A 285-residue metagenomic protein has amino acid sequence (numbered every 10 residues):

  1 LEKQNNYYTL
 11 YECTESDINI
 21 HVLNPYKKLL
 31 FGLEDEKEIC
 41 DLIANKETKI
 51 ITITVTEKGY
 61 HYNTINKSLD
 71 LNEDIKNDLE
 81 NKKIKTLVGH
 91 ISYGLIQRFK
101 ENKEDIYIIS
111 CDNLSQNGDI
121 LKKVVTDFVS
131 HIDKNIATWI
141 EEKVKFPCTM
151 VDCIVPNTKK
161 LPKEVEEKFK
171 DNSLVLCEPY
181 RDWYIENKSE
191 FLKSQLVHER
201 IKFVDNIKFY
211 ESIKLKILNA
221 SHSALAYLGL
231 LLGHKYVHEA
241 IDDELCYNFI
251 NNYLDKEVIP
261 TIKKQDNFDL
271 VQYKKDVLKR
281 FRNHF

Functional and structural regions predicted by a protein language model:
L1-F285: Substrate/ligand-engaging "lid" and interaction regions
